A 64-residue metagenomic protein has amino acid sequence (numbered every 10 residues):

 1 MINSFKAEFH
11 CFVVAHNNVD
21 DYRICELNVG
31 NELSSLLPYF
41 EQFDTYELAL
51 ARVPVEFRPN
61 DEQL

Functional and structural regions predicted by a protein language model:
M1-L33: Short N-terminal "domain-start" leader segments that mark the transition from disordered tails or signal peptides into
V29-L64: A short, charged, amphipathic alpha-helix used as a generic interaction element across diverse proteins
